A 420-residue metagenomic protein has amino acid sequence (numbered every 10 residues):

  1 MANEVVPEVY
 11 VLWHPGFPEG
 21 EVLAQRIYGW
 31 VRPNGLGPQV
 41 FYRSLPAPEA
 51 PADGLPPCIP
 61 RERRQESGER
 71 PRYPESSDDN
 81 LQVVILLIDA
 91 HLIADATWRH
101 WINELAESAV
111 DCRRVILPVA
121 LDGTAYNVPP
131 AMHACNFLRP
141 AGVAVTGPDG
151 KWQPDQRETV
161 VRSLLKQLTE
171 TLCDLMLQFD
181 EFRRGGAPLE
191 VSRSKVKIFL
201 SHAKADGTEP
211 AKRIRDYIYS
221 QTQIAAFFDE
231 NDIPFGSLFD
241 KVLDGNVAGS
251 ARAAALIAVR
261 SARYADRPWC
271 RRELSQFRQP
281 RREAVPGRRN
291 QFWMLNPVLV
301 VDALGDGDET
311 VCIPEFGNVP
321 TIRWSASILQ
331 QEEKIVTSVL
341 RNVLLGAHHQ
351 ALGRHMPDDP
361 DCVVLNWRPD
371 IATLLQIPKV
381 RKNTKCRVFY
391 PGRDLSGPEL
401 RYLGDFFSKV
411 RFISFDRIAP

Functional and structural regions predicted by a protein language model:
A2-P33, A120-R215, F292, L299-P420: C-terminal interaction surface of TIR/SEFIR-family domains
V22-I27, L55-R70, A96-E104, V161 (+3 more regions): Well-ordered, non-membrane alpha-helical segments in soluble/globular domains
Y28-P74, L92-T97, D216-N246, R263-W269 (+2 more regions): Conserved BB-loop
D79-Q82, A109-L117, P280-N296: A short helix->loop->beta-strand "cap" motif at the edges of active sites that frequently abuts
L81, S250-A253: An anion/phosphate-binding loop that grips the pyrophosphate of nucleotide cofactors and donors
I85, L200, I257-V259: Hydrophobic beta-strand scaffold positions of dinucleotide-using enzymes
A90-D111, A262-E283: Conserved TIR/SEFIR loop-to-helix hotspot centered on a Trp-containing motif with a nearby acidic residue
A262, L274, E283, R288 (+1 more regions): Catalytic core segments in nucleotide and nucleic-acid processing enzymes
